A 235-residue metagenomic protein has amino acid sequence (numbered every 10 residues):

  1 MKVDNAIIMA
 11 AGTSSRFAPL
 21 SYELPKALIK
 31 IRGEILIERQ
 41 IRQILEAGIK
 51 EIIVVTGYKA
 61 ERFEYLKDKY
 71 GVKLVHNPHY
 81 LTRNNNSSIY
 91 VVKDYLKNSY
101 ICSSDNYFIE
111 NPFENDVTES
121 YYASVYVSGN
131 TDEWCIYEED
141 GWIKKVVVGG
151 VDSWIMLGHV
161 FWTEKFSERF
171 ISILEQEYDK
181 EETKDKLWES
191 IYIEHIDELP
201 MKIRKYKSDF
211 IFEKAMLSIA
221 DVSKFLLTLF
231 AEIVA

Functional and structural regions predicted by a protein language model:
M1-A6, M156-A235: Conserved alpha/beta core of the MobA/IspD/sugar-nucleotide pyrophosphorylase nucleotidyltransferase superfamily
M1-I8, R16, K30, E34-N98 (+1 more regions): Conserved N-terminal catalytic core of the sugar/cofactor nucleotidyltransferase
F17, F63-K67, F170, V222-F225: Hydrophobic packing residues within well-ordered alpha-helices of enzyme cores
Y22-K26: Short alpha-helical oligomerization interface
A27, G71-K73, P200-K202: Conserved beta-strand segments of alpha/beta enzyme cores
L28, I136-E138, I203: A structural signal for short hydrophobic beta-strand segments in well-ordered beta-sheet cores
E64-W134, E138: Conserved beta-loop-beta/alpha segment of the NTase-like Rossmann-fold superfamily that binds/positions NTPs
I109-T183: Conserved core of the sugar-phosphate nucleotidyltransferase
